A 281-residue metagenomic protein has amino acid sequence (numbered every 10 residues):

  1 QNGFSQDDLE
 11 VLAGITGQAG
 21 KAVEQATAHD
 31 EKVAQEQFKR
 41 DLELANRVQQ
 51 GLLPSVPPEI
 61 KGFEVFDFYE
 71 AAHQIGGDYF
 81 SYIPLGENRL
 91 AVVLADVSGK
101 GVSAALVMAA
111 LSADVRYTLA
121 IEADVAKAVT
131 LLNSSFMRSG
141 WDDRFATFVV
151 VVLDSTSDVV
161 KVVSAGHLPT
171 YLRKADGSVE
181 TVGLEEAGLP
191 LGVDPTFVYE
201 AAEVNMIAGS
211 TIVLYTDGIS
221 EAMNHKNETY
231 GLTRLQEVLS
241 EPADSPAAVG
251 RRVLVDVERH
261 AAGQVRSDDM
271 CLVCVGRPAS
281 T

Functional and structural regions predicted by a protein language model:
Q1-G3, V23, V97, P278: Short beta-strand-to-loop transition segments that serve as allosteric relay/switch motifs in sensory/regulatory domains
Q1-I15, K100, E200, S220-L232 (+1 more regions): Regulatory loop-to-helix N-cap segments in sensory/regulatory domains that couple ligand/signal detection
G3-E24, A109-A110, I207-A208: Amphipathic alpha-helical "output/dimerization" segments
L12-T16, H167, G250: N-terminal membrane-insertion helices
H29, V33-V213, R259-T281: … and, occasionally, acidic/histidine-rich disordered N-termini of signaling adaptors
E122-A128, E241-G250: Short, charged, surface-exposed loops that flank catalytic or proteolytic processing sites
